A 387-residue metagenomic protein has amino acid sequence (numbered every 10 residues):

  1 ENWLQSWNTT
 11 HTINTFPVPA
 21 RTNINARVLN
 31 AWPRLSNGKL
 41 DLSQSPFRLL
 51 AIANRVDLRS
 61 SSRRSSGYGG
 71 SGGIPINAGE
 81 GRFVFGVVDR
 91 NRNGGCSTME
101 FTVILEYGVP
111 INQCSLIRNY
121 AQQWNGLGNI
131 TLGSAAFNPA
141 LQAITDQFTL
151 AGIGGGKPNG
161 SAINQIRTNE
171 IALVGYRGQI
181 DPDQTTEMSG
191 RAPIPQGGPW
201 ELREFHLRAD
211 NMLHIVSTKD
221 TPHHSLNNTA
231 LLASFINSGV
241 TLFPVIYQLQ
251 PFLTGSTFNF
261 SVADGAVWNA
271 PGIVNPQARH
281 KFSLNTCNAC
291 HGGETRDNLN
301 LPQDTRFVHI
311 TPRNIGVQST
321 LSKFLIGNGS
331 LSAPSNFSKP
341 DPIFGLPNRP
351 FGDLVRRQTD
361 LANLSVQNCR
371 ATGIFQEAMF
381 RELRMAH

Functional and structural regions predicted by a protein language model:
E1-V262, E294, L325-P342, R349-H387: Conserved small-residue
L132-G133, N275, N314: Short, structured coil/loop segments at alpha-helix boundaries
N259-H280: Electrostatic cytochrome c docking/interface patches
L284-E294: The canonical Cys-X-X-Cys-His
D297-T320: Gly/Gly-Pro-rich "capping" loops immediately C-terminal to redox-active cysteine motifs in periplasmic/lumenal
